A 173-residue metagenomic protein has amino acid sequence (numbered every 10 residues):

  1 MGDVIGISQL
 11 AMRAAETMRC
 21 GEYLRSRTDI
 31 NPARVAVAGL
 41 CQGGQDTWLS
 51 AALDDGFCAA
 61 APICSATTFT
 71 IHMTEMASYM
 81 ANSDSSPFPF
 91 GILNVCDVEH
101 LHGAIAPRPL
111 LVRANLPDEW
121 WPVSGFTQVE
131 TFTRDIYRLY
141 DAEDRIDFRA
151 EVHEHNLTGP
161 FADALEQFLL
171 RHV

Functional and structural regions predicted by a protein language model:
M1-M18, R25-S26, I71-T74: Cap/lid segment of the alpha/beta-hydrolase catalytic domain
V4-M12, V37-A38, W48, P89-C96 (+2 more regions): Alpha-helix capping and helix-loop boundary segments enriched in small/acidic/polar residues
T28, A52-G56, A104-P107: Alpha-helix C-terminal capping segments
D29-C41: Alpha/beta-hydrolase fold nucleophile elbow
A38, I63-C64, R113, E151: Alpha/beta-hydrolase-fold catalytic nucleophile elbow
G44-P87: Hydrolase active-site cap/lid region
I71-G125: The feature captures the conserved acid-bearing segment of alpha/beta-hydrolase catalytic domains
S85, T131-V173: C-terminal catalytic histidine-bearing segment of alpha/beta-hydrolase fold enzymes
